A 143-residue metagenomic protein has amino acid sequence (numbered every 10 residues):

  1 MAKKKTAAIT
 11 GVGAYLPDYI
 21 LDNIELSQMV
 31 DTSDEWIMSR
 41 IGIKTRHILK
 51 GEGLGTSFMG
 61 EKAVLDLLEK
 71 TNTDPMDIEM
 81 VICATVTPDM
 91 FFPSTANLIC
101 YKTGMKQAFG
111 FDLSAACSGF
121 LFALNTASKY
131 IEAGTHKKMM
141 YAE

Functional and structural regions predicted by a protein language model:
M1-E79, T103: Conserved "HGTGT" condensation-loop signature of ketosynthase/thiolase-family condensing enzymes that catalyze
T6, K138-M139: Beta-sheet entry/capping signal
M38-F58, T85-K138: Conserved catalytic cysteine-centered active-site region of acyl-thioester-dependent Claisen-condensing enzymes
I82: N-terminal Rossmann-like NAD(P) cofactor-binding module of classical short-chain dehydrogenase/reductase
E143: Acyl-CoA/ACP chain-elongation machinery
